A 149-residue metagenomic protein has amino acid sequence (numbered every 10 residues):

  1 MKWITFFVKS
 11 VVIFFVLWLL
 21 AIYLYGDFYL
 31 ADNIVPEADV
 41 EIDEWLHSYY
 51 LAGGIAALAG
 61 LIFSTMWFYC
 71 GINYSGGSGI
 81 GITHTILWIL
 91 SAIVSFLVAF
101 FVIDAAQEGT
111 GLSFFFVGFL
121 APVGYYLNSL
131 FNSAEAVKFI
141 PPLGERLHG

Functional and structural regions predicted by a protein language model:
M1-A59: N-terminal signal-anchor transmembrane alpha-helix
M1-F15, N73-W88: Alpha-helical transmembrane segments and their helix-start/interface "positive-inside/aromatic belt" motifs in integral
F7-V11, Y23, F100-G149: Alpha-helical membrane-associated segments of multi-pass integral membrane proteins
L19-L24, I55-I62, L90-I103: Alpha-helical transmembrane segments and immediately adjacent membrane-interfacial amphipathic helices
S48, A52-G76: Canonical alpha-helical transmembrane segments
A52-A56, G60, L87, S91 (+2 more regions): Small-residue packing motifs within transmembrane alpha-helices
Y69-S78, A136-L143: Juxtamembrane membrane-water interface segments of multi-pass membrane proteins, especially cytoplasmic-side
G79-S113: Hydrophobic alpha-helical transmembrane segments of integral membrane proteins
